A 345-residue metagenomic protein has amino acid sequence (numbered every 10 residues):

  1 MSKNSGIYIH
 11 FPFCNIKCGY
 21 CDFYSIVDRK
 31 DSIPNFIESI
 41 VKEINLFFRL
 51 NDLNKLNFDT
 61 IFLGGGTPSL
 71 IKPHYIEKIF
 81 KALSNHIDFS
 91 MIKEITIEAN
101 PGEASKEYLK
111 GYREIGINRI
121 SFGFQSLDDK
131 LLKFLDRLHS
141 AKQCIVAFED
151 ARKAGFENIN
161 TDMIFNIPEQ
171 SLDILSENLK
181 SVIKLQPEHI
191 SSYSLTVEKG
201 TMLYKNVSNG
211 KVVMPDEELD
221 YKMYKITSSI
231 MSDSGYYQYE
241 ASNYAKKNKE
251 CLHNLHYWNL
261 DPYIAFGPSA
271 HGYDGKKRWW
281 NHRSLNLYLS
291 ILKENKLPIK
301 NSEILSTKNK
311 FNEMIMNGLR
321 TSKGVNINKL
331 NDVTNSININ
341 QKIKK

Functional and structural regions predicted by a protein language model:
S2-N4, S25-R49, F58-I337: C-terminal scaffold of the Radical SAM
Y8-H10: Short active-site neighborhood of thiol/selenol oxidoreductases, capturing the structured segment around
P12-F23: Local cysteine-cluster metal-coordination motifs and their immediate loop/turn environment, predominantly Fe-S cluster
N54-K55: Cys/His-rich Zn2+-binding cysteine-cluster or related metal-binding knuckle/ribbon modules and their
S336-K345: Short amphipathic alpha-helical interaction segments
